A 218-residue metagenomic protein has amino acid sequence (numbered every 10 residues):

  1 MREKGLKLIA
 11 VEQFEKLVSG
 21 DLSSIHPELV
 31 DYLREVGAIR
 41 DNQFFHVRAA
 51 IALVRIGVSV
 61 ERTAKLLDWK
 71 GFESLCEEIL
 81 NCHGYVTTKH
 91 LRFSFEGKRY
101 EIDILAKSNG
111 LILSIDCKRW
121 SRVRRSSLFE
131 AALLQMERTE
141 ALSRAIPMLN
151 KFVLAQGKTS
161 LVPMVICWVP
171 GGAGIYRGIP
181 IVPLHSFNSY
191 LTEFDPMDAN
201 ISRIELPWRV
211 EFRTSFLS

Functional and structural regions predicted by a protein language model:
M1-S218: Intrinsically disordered, low-complexity Ser/Thr/Pro/Gly-rich regulatory segments
